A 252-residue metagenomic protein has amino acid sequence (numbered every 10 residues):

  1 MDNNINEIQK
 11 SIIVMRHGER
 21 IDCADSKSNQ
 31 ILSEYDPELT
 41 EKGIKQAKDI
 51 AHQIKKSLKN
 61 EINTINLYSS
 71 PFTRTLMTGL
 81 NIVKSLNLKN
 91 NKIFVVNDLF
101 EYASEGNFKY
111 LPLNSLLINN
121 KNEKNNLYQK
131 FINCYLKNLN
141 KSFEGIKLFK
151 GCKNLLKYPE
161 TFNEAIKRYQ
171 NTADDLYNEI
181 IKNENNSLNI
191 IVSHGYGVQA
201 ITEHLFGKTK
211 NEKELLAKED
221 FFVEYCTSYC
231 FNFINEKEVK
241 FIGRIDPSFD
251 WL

Functional and structural regions predicted by a protein language model:
D2-S11, Q53, L88, E101-L127 (+2 more regions): Acidic, low-complexity terminal tails and accessory targeting/binding regions of phosphate-metabolizing enzymes
N4-I93, F162-I166, V223-T227: Active-site-proximal alpha-helix that buttresses catalytic centers in soluble enzyme cores
V14, V95-N97, G243: Structural signal for conserved beta-strand scaffold positions within catalytic alpha/beta enzyme cores
H17-G18, S69-F72, D98, S187-Y196: Short, well-ordered beta-to-alpha junction loops that form the rim of enzyme active sites and present histidine/acidic
R20-S26, S104, E144-K147: Short acidic/His/Gly/Ser-rich catalytic and metal-binding motifs that mark active-site loops of diverse hydrolases
A51-E144, K218: Phosphate-coordination/substrate-recognition cap region in phosphate-metabolizing enzymes
F149-C152: Extracytoplasmic/periplasmic ligand-binding sensor domains of two-pass membrane signal-transduction receptors
L155-E184: A mid-sequence, solvent-exposed acidic-amphipathic segment
